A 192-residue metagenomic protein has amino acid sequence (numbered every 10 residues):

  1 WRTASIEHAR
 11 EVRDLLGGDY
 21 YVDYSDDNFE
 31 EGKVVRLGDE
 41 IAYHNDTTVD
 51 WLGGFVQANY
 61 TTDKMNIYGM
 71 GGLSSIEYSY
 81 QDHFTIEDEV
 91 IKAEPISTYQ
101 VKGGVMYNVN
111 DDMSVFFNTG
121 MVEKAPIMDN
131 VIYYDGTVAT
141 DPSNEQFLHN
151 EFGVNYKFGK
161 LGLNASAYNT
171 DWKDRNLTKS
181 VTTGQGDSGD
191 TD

Functional and structural regions predicted by a protein language model:
W1-N110, I132: Signature of Gram-negative outer-membrane beta-barrel scaffolds
G17, D27-N28, D88-E89, G136-T137 (+2 more regions): Intrinsic-disorder/low-complexity loop/linker signature
Y60-K64, M121, Y156-K160: A generic beta-sheet turn/junction motif
K64-Y68, S114, K160-G162: Outer-membrane beta-barrel architecture
Y68-M70, G153, N164: Structured core elements
S75-D82, A93, M106-E151, G162-L163 (+1 more regions): Surface-exposed extracellular loop regions of Gram-negative outer-membrane beta-barrel proteins, predominantly
V101, T191-D192: C-terminal extracellular loops and terminal segments of Gram-negative outer membrane beta-barrel proteins
